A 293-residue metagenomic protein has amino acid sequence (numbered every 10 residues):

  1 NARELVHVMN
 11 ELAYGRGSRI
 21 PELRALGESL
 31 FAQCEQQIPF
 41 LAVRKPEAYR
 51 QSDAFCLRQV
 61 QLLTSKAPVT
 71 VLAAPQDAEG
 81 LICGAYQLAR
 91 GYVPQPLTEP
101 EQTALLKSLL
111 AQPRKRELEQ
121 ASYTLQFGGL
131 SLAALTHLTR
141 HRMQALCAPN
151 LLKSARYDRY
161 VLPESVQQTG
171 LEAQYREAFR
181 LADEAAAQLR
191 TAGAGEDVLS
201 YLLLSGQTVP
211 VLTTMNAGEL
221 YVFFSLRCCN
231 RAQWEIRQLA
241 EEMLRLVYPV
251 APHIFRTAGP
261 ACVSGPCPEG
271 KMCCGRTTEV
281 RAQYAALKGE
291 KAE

Functional and structural regions predicted by a protein language model:
N1-E293: A conserved ligand/cofactor-binding region detector
